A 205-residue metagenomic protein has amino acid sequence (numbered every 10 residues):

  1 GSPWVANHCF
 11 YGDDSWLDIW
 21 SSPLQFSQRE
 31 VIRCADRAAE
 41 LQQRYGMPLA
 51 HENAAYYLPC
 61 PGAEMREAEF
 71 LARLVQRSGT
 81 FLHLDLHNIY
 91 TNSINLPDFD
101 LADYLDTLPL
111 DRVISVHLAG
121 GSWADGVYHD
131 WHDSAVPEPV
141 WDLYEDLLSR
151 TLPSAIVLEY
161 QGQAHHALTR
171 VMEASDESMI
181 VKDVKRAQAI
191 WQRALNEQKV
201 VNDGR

Functional and structural regions predicted by a protein language model:
G1, D36-L49, R77-T80, L143-A155 (+2 more regions): A structural motif corresponding to the C-terminal end of an alpha-helix and its immediate exit/capping segment
G1-F81: Active-site acidic/histidine proton-transfer and metal-coordination neighborhood in alpha/beta enzyme cores
V5, D85, V116, I156: Conserved, mostly hydrophobic/aromatic
F10-G12, A54-Y56, H87-T91, V116-W123 (+1 more regions): Active-site beta-loop-alpha junctions enriched in small/polar residues
S21-V31, N92-P153, A167-A174: Gly/Pro-rich active-site loop or hairpin
A50-H51, H83-L86, V157: Generic enzyme active-site microenvironment
Y57, P61-R73, R77, N88-P109: A mid-sequence, solvent-exposed acidic-amphipathic segment
A167-E197: C-terminal helical cap(s) of enzyme catalytic domains, especially alpha/beta-barrels
